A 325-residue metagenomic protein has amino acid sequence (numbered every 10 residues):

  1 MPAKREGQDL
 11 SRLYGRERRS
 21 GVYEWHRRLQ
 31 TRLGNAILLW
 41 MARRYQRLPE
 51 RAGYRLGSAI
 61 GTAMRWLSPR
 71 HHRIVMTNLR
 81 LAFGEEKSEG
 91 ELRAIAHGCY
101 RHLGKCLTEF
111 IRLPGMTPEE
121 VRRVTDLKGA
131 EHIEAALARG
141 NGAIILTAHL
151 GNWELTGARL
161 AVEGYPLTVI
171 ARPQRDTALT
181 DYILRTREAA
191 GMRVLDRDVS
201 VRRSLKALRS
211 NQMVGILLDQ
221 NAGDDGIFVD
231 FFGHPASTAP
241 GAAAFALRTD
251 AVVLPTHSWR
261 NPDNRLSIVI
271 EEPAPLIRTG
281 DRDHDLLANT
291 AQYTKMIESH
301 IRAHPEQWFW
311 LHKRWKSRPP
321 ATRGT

Functional and structural regions predicted by a protein language model:
P2-L13, R19-V22, H26-Q30, M64-L67 (+7 more regions): Non-catalytic C-terminal accessory region of glycerolipid acyltransferases and related lyso-lipid remodeling enzymes
P2-T147, Y182, G191: Membrane-anchoring hydrophobic helices of lipid-metabolizing enzymes
E91-L92, A148, R172, V199 (+2 more regions): Proline- and acidic/polar-enriched loop/turn elements at helix boundaries
H102, R139-D198, N221-I227: Catalytic core of membrane glycerolipid acyltransferases/transacylases, capturing the structured, soluble-facing
E120-T125, R172, A189-L195, F232-G233 (+1 more regions): Short, flexible loop segments at the rims of nucleotide/cofactor-binding pockets, characterized by
I133-E134, G157, I183-L184, S204-L205 (+1 more regions): Short amphipathic alpha-helical segments and helix-helix/interface helices
